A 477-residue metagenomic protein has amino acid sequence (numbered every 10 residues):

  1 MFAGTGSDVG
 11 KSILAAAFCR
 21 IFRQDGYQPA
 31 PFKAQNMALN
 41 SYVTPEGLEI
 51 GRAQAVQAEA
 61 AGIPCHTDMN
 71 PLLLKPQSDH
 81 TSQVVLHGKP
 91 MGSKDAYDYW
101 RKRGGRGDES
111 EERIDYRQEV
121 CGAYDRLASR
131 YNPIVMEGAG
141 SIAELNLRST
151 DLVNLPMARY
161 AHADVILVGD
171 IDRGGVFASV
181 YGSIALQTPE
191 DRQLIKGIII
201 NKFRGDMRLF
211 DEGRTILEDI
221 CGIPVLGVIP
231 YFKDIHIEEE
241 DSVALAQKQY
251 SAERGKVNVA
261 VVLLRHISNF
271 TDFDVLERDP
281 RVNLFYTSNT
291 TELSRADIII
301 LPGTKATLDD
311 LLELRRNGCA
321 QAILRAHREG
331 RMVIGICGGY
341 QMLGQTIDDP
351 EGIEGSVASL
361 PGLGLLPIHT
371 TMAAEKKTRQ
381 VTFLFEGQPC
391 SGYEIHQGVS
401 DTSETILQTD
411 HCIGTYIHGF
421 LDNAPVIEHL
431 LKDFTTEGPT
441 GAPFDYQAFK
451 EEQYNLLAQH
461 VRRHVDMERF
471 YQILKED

Functional and structural regions predicted by a protein language model:
M1-R325, M332, A374, L384-D477: Flexible phosphate-sensing "switch/lid" loops adjacent to ATP/NTP-binding sites across phosphate-transfer
C337-G338: Catalytic nucleophile serine of serine hydrolases, specifically the conserved "nucleophile elbow" pentapeptide
Q341: A Zn2+-metalloprotease active-site environment signal
G344-Q388, G392: A conserved active-site-flanking secondary-structure segment within enzyme catalytic domains
